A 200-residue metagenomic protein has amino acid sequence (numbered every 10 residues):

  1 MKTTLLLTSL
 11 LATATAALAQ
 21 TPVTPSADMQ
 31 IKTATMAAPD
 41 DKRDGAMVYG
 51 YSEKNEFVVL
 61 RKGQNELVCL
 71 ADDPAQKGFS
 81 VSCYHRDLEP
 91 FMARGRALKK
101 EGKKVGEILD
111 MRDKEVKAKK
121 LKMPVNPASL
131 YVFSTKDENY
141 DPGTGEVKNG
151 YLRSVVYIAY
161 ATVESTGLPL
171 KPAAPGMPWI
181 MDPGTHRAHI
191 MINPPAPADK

Functional and structural regions predicted by a protein language model:
M1-T4: Positively charged n-region of N-terminal signal peptides that target proteins for export
A14-A16: N-terminal signal peptide c-region/cleavage motif recognized by signal peptidases
T21-K200: Primary mode marks residue(s) on the alpha4-beta5-alpha5 output face of response regulator receiver
